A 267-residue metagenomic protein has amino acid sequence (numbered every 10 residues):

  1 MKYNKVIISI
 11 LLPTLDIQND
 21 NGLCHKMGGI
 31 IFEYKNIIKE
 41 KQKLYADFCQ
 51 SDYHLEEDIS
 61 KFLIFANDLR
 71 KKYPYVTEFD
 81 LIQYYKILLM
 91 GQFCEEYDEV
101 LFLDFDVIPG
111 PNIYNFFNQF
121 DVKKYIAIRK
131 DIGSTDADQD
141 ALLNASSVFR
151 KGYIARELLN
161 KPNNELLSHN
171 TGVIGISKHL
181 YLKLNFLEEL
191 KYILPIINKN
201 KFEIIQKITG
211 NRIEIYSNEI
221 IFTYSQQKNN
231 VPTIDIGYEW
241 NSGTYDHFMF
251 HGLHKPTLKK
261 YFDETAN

Functional and structural regions predicted by a protein language model:
M1-K2, F120, L166-S168: Extracellular/periplasmic catalytic domains that process cell-envelope and extracellular macromolecules
M1-Y85, Q92-E96, I213-Y216, T257 (+1 more regions): N-terminal anchoring/stem segment of glycosyltransferases
I7-S9, D52-E57, L101-D104, P109 (+3 more regions): A structural signal for short, well-ordered beta-strand segments and their strand-loop junctions that often border
L12-L15, I59-L63, V107-I108, I132-S134 (+3 more regions): Short, solvent-exposed loop/turn segments at secondary-structure junctions
L69-Y75, D140-S146, H251-K255: Short, surface-exposed amphipathic charged segments that create phosphate/polyanion-binding patches used for binding
I82-N144: GT-A fold catalytic core of metal-dependent nucleotide-sugar glycosyltransferases, centered on the diacidic
S147-E165: Short, flexible, basic/aromatic active-site loop/helix in glycosyltransferases
N160-A266: Catalytic core and acceptor-binding pocket of nucleotide-sugar-dependent glycosyltransferases
